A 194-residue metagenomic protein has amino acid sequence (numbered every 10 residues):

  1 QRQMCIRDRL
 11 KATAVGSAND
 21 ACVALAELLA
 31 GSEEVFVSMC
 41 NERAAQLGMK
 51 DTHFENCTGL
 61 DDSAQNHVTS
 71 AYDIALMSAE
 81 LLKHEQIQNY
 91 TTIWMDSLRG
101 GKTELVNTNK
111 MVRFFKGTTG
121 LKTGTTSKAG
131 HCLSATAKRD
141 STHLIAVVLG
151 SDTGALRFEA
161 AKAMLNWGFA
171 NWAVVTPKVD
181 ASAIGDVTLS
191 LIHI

Functional and structural regions predicted by a protein language model:
Q1, C22-S32, T108-T119: Short charge-dense sequence patches
R2-I6, I194: Short, small-residue-biased leader/transition segments that mark boundaries at the very start of proteins
R7-D96: Active-site-adjacent helix/loop patches that line small-molecule binding or acyl-intermediate pockets
M49, H53, Q65-I192: Domain-terminus/edge residues, biased toward the C-terminal soluble/receptor-binding domains of extracytoplasmic
